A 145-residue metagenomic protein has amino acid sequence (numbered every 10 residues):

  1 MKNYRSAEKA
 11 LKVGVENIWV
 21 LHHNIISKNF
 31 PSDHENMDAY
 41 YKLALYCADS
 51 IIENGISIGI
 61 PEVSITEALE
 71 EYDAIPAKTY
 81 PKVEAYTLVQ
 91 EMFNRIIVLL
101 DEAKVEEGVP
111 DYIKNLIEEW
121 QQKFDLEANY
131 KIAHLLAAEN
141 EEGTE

Functional and structural regions predicted by a protein language model:
M1-L11, K82-A85, V89: Disorder-to-helix initiation segments
Y4, E8, V15-I18, H22 (+5 more regions): A structural signal for well-ordered alpha-helices, especially hydrophobic packing surfaces of coiled-coils
Y4, Y40-Y41, Y46, Y72 (+4 more regions): Sequence-level detector for tyrosine residue identity
E8, K12, I25, E35-D38 (+3 more regions): Long, contiguous binding/interaction regions
G14-A39, L99-Y112: Helix-loop segments that flank and shape redox-cofactor active sites
P31, L136-E139: Surface-exposed flexible segments
S32-T66: Conserved alpha-helical segments that form or flank metal/cofactor-binding pockets of metalloenzymes
Y72-K123: Acidic/histidine-rich alpha-helical segments that form the ligand environment of transition-metal centers
